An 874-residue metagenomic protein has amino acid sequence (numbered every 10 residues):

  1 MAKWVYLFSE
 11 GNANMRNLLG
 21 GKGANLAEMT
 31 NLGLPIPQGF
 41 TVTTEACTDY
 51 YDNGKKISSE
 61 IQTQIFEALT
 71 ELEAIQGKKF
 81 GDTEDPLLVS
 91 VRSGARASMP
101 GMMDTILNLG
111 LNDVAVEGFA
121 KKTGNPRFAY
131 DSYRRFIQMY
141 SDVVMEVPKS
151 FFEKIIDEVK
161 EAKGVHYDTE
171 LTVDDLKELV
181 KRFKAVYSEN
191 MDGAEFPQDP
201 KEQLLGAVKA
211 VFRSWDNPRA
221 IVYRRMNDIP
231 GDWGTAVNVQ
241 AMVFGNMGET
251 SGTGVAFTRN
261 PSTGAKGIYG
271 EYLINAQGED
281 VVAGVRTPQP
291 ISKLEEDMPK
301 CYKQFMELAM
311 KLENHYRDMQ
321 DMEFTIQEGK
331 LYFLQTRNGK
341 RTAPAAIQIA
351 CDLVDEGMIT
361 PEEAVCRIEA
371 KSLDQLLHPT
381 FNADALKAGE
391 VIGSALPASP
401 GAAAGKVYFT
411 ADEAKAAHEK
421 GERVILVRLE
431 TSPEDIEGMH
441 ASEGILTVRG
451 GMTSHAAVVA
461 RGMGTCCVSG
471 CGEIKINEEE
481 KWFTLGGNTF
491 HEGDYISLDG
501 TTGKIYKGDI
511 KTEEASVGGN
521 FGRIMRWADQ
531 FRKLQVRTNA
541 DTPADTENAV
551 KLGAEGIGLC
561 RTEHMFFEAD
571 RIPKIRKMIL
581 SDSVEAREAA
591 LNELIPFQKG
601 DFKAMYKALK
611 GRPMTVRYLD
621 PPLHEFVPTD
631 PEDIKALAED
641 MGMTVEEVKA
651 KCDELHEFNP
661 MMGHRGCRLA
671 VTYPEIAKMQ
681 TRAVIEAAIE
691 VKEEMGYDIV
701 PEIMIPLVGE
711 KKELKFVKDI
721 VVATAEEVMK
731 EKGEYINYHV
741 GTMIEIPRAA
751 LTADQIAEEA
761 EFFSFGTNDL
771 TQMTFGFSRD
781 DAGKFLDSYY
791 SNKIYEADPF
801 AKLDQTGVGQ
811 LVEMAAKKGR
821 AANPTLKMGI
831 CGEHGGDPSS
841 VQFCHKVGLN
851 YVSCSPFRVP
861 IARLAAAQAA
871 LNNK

Functional and structural regions predicted by a protein language model:
M1-G389, E413-H418, E422-I425, S432-E437 (+11 more regions): Nucleotide/phosphate-binding sheet-loop regions of phosphoryl- and nucleotidyl-transfer enzymes
F40, V448-G450, S469-G472, C560 (+2 more regions): Short beta->alpha connector loops at strand-helix junctions that form conserved, small/polar/Pro-enriched
R92-S93, V517-N520, W527-K874: Conserved alpha/beta-domain cores
V208, W215, L377-F409, R523-T538 (+1 more regions): Flexible inter-domain linker/hinge segments
N238, Y408, I425-V427, L446 (+3 more regions): Structural motif
S394-E434, L485-R523: Extended, non-globular alpha-helical segments
E443-R449, C467, G829: A short, small-residue-rich loop immediately preceding and capping a beta-strand
M463-T465: Residues forming the flavin
